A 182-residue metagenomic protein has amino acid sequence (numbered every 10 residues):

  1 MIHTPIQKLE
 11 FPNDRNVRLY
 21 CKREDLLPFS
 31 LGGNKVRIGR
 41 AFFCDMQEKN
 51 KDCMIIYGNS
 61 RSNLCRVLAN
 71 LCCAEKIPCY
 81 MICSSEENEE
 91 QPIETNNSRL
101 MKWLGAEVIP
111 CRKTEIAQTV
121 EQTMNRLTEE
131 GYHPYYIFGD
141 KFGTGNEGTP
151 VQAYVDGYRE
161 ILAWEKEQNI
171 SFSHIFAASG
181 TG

Functional and structural regions predicted by a protein language model:
M1-G182: PLP-dependent amino-acid enzyme catalytic core
